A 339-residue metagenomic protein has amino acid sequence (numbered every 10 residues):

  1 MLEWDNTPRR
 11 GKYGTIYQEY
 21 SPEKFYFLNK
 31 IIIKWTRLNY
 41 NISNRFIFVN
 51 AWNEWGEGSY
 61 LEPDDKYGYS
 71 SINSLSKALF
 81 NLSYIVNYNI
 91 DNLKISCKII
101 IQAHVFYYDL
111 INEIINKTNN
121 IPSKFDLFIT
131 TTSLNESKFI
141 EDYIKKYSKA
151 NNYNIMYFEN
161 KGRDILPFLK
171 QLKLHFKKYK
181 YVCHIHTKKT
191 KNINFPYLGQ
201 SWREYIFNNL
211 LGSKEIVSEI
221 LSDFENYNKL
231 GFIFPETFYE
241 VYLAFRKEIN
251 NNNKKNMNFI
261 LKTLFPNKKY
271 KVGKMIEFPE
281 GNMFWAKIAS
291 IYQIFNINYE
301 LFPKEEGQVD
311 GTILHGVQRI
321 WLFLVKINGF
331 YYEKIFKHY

Functional and structural regions predicted by a protein language model:
M1-E3: Extended, H/D-rich, highly charged conserved domains that either
T7-R45, G56-Y339: ER/Golgi luminal nucleotide-sugar-dependent glycosyltransferases, focusing on the catalytic module
I47-A51: Hydrophobic faces of well-ordered beta-strands that scaffold small-molecule active sites in alpha/beta enzyme cores
